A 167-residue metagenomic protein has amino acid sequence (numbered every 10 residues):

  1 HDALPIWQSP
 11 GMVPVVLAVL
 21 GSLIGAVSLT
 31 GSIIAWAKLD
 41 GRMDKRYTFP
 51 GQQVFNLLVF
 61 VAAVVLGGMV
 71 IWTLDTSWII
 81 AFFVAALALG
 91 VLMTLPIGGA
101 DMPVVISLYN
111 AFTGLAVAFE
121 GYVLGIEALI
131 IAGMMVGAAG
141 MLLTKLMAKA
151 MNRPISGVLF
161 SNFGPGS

Functional and structural regions predicted by a protein language model:
D2-L4: Short, small-residue-biased leader/transition segments that mark boundaries at the very start of proteins
M12-A26, L129-A139: Alpha-helical transmembrane segments
V15, P50, A100-S107, G125 (+1 more regions): The feature identifies polytopic integral membrane transport proteins across all domains of life
G25-G31, A35-K38, F60-V70, A86-M93 (+2 more regions): Helical transmembrane-bundle signal
S32-R46, L89-M102, T144-A148: C-terminal ends of transmembrane helices
R46-L58: Membrane-water interface at loop-to-transmembrane-helix junctions
I71-S77, G121-I130: Transmembrane helix interruption/hinge and helix-loop junction motifs
M135-S167: Membrane-interfacial segments at transmembrane helix termini in multi-pass membrane proteins
